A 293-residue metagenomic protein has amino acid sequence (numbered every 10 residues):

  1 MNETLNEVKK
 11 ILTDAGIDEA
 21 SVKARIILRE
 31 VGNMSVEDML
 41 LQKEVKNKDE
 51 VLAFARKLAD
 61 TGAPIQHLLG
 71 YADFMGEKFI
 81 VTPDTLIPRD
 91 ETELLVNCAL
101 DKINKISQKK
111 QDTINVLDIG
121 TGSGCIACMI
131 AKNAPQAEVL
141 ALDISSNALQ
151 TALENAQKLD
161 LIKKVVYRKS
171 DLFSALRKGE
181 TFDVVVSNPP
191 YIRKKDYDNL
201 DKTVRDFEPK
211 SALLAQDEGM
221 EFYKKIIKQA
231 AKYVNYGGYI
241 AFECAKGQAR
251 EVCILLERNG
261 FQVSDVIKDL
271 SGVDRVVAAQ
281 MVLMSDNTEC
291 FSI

Functional and structural regions predicted by a protein language model:
M1-N47, V51: A short N-terminal interaction module
G16-I17, A134-Q136, Q157-I162, Y233 (+1 more regions): Short helix-capping segments at alpha-helix termini
I27, G62, T92, I126 (+6 more regions): Residue-level signal for inorganic ion chemistry
R29-K102: Conserved AdoMet
L94-N199: Conserved SAM/SAH cofactor-binding pocket of Class I
Y191-F222: Mobile active-site "lid"/loop adjacent to the S-adenosyl-L-methionine
D217-Q280: Conserved Class I SAM-dependent methyltransferase catalytic core
V277-M284, I293: C-terminal lobe and adjacent flexible extensions of AdoMet/dcAdoMet transferase-like proteins
